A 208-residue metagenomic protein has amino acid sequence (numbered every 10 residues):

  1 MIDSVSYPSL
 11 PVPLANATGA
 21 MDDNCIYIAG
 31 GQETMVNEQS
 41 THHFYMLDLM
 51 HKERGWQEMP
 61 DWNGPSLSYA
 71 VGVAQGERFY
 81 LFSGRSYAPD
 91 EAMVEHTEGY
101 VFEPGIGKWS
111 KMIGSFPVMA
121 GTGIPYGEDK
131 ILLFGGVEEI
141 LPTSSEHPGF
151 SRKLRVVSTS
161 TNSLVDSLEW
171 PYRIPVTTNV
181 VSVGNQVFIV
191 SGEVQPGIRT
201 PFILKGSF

Functional and structural regions predicted by a protein language model:
M1-F208: Kelch-like beta-propeller repeat domains
